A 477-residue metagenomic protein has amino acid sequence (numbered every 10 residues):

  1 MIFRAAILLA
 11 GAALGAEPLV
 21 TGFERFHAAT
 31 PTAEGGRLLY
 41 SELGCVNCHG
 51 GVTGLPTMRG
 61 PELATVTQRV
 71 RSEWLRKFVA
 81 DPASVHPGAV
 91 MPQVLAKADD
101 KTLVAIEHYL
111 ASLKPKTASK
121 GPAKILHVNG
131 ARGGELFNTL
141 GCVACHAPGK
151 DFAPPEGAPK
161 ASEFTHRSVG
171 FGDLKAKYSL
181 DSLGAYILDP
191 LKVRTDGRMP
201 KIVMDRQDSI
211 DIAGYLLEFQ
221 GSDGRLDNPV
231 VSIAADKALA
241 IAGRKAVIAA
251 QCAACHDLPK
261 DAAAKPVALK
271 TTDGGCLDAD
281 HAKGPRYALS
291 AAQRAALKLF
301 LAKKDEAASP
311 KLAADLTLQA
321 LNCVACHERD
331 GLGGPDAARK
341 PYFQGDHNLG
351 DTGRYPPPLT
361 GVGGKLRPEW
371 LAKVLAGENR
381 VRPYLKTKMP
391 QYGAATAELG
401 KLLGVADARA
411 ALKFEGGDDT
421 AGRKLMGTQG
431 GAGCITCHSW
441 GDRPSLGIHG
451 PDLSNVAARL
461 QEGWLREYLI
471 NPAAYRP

Functional and structural regions predicted by a protein language model:
M1-L8, Q293: Sec-dependent signal peptide recognition, specifically the positively charged N-region followed immediately by
G15-A16, A28: Boundary at the C-terminal end of the N-terminal hydrophobic targeting segment
P18, S41, P87, A111-A118 (+10 more regions): Hydrophobic/aromatic interaction determinants used to assemble and anchor large protein complexes
T30-H49, H127-P148, K237-H256, S309-D330 (+1 more regions): Sequence/structural segment immediately N-terminal to covalent heme-attachment motifs in c-type and related
E34-L38, V46, E73-K77, V104 (+18 more regions): Solvent-exposed, polar/charged alpha-helical surfaces in well-ordered, non-transmembrane soluble domains, broadly
P56-V66, F78-L113, A118-L126, P159-K175 (+8 more regions): Axial heme c-ligation environment in periplasmic c-type cytochrome domains
P341-F343: Core solenoid repeat modules with strong leucine/isoleucine-rich periodicity, prominently canonical LRR arrays but also
